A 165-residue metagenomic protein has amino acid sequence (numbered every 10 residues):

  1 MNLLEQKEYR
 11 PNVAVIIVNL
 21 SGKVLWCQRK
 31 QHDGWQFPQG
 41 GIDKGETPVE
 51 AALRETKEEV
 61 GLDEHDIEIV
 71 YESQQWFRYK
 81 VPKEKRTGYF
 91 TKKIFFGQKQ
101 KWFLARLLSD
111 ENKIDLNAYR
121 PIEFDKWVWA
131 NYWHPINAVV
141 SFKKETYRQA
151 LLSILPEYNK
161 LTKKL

Functional and structural regions predicted by a protein language model:
M1-A14, V18-L20, K92-K93: Acidic, metal-coordinating catalytic segment for phosphate/diphosphate chemistry, firing primarily on the Nudix
K23-V24: Entry beta-strands of beta-propeller and related beta-repeat scaffolds
Q36-G40: A short gly/proline-enriched turn/hairpin at secondary-structure junctions
I42-S141: Unchanged
Y132-L165: Charged phosphate-binding loop/patch that engages nucleotide di/tri-phosphates or the phosphate backbone of nucleic
